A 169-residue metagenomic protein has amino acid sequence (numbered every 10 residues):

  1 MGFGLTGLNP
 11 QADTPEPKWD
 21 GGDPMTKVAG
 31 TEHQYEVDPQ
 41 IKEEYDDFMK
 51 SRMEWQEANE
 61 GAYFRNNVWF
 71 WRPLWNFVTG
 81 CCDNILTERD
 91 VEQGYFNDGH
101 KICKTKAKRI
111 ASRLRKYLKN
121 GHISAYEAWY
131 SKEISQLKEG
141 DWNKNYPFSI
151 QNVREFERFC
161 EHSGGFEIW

Functional and structural regions predicted by a protein language model:
M1-W169: Acidic (Asp/Glu-rich) sequence patches and key acidic residues that form negatively charged surfaces used
